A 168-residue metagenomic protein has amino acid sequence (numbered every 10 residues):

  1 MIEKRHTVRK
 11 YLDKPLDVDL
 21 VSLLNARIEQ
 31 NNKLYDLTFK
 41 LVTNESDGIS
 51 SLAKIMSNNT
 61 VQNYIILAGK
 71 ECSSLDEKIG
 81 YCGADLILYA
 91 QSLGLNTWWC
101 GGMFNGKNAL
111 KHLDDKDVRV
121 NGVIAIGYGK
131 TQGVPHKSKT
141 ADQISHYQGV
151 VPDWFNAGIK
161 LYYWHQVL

Functional and structural regions predicted by a protein language model:
M1-L168: Acidic, surface-exposed loops and disordered segments
